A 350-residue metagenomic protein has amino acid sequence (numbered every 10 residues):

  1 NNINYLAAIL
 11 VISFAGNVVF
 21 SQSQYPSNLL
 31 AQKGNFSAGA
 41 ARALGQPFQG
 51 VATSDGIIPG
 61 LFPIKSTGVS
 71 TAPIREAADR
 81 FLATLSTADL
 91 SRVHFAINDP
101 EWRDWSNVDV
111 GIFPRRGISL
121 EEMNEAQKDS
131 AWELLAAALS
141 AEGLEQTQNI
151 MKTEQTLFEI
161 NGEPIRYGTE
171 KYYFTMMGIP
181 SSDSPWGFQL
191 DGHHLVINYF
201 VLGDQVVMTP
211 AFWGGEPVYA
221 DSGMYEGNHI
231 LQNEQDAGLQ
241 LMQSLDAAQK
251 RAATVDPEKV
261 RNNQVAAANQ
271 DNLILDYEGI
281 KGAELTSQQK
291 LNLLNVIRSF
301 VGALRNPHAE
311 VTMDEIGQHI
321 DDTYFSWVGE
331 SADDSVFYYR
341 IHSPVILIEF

Functional and structural regions predicted by a protein language model:
N1-A7: Bacterial N-terminal signal peptides that target proteins for export
A7-G16: Bacterial N-terminal signal peptides
N17-S21: Sec/Tat signal peptide C-region and signal peptidase I cleavage site
Q22-T87, S91-F350: A cross-kingdom marker for long, charged
